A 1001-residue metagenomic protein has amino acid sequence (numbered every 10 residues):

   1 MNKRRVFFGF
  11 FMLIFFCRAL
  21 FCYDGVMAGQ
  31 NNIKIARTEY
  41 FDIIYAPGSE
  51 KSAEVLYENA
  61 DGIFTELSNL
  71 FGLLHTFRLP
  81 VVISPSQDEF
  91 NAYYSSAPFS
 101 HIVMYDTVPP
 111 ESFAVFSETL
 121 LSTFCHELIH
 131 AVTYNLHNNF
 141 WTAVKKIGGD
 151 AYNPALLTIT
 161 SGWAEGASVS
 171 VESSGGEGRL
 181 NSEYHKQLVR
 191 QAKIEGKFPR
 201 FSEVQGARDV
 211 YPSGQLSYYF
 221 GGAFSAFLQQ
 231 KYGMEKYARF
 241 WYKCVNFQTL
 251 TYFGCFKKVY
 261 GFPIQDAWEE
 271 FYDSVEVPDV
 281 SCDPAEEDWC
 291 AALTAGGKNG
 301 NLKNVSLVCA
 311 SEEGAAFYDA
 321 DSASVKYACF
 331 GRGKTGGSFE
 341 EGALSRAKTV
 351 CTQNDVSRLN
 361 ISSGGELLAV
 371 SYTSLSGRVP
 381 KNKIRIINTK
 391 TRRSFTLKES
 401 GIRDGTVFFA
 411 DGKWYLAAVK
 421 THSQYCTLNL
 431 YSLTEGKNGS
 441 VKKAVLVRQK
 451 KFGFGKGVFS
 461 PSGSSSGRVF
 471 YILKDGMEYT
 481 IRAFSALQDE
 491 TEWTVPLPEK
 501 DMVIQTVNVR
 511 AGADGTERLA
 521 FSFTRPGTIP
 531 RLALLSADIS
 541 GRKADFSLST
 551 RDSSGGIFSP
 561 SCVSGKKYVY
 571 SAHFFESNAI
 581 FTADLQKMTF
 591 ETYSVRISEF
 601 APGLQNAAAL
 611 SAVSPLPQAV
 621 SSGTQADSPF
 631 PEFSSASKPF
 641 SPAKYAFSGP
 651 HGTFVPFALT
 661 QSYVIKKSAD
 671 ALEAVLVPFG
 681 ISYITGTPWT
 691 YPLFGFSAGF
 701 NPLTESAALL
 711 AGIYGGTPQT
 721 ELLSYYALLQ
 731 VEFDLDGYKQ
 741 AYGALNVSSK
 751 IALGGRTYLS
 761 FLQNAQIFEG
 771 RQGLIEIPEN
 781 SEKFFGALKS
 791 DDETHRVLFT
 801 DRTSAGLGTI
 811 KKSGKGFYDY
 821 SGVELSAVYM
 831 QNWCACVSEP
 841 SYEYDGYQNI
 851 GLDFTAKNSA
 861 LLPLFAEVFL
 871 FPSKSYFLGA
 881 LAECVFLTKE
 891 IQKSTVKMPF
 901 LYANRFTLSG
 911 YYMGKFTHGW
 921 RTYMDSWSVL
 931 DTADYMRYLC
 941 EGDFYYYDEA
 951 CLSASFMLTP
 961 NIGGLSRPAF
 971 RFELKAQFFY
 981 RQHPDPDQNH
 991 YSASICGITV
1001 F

Functional and structural regions predicted by a protein language model:
Y23-P154, T160: Juxtacatalytic substrate-recognition/specificity segment
D24-G25, N32-R37, D61, P212-Q215 (+2 more regions): Beta/coil-rich, acidic/histidine-enriched accessory regions frequently appended to metallopeptidases
G25-G29, A97-F99, F116-T123, A131 (+4 more regions): Acidic/His/Gly-enriched intrinsically disordered linker/tail segments that often contain short helix/coil "MoRF-like"
N181, D319-K326, C351-D355, S371-I384 (+9 more regions): A flexible loop/linker signature enriched in serine peptidases of the S9 family
P284, A579, D584-T717, S813-K815 (+1 more regions): Outer-membrane beta-barrel initiation region
K303-V308, D355-I361, G401-F408, F454-S462 (+2 more regions): Repeated scaffold domains used in trafficking and secretory/extracellular systems, primarily beta-propellers
P496-Q505, D545-S561, S594-P602: Conserved blade-ending motifs and adjacent loop-strand segments that build the rim/top face of beta-propeller domains
S668-I684, G695-T717, Y725-L728, Q740-N746 (+4 more regions): C-terminal transmembrane beta-barrel domains of outer membrane proteins
